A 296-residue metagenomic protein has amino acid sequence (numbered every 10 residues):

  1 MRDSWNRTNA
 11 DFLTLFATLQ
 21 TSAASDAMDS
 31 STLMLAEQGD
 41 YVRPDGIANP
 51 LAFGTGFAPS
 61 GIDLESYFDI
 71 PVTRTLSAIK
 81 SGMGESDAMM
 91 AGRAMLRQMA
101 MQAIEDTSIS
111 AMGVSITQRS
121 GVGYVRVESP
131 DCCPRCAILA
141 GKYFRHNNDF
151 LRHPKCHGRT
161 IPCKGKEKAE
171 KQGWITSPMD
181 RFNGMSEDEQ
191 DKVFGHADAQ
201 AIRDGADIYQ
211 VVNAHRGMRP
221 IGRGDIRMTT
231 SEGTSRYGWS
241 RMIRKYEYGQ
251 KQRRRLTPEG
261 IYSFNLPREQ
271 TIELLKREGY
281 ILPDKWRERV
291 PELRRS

Functional and structural regions predicted by a protein language model:
M1-R152, C163-S296: Domain-core detector
G158: Glycine-rich, flexible loop motifs
